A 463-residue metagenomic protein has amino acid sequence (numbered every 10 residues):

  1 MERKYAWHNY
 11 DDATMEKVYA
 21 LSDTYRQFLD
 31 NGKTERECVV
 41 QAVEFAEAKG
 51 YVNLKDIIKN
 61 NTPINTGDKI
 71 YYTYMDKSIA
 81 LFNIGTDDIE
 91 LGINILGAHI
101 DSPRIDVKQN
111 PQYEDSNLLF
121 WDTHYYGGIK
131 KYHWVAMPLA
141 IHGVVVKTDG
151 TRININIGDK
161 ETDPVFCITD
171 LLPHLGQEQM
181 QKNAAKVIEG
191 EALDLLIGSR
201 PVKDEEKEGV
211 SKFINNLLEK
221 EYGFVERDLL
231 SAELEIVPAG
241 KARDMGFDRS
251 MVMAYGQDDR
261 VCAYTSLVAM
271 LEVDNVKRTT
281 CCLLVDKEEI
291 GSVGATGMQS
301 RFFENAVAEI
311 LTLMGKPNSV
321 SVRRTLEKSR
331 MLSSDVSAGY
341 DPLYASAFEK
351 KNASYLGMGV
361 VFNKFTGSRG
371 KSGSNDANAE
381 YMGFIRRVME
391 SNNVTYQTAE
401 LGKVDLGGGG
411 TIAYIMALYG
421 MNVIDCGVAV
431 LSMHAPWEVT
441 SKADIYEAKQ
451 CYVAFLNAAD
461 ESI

Functional and structural regions predicted by a protein language model:
M1-I463: N-terminal hydrophobic/helix-forming segments and targeting peptides
